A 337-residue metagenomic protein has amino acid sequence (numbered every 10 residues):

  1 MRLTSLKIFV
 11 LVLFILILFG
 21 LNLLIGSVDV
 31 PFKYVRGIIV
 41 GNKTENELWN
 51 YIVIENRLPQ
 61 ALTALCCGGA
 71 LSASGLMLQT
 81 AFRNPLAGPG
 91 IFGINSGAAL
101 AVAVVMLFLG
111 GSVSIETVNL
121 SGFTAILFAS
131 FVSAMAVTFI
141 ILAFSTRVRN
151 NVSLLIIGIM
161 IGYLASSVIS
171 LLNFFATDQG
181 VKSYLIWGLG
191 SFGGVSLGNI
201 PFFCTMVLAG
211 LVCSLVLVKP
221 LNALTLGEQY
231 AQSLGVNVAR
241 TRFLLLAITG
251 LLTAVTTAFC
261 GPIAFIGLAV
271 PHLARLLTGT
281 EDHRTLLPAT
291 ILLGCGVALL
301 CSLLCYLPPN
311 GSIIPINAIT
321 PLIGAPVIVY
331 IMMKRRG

Functional and structural regions predicted by a protein language model:
M1-G337: Alpha-helical transmembrane segments in inner-membrane proteins
